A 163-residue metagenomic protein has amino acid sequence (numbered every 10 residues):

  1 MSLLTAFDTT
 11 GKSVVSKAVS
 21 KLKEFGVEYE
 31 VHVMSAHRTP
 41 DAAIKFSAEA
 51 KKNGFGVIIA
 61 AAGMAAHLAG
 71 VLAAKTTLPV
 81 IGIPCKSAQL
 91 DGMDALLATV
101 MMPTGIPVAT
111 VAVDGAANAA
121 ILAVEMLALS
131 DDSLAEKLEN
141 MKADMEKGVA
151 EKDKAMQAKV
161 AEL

Functional and structural regions predicted by a protein language model:
M1-R38: Glycine-rich phosphate/diphosphate-binding loop of Rossmann-like nucleotide-binding domains
G11-S16, T39-A42, A62-V71, L90-M93 (+1 more regions): Short glycine/serine/threonine-rich phosphate/pyrophosphate-binding segments that cradle anionic phosphate groups
V19-E24, I44-S47, D91-P103: Active-site-proximal loop->helix
K21-E24, G70-P79, M102, A128: Alpha-helix C-terminal capping segments
E24-I58, K154: Active-site rim loops that border cofactor/substrate pockets in soluble metabolic enzymes
F46-P84: Glycine-rich phosphate-binding loop
Q89-E136: Short, glycine-/small-residue-rich phosphate/pyrophosphate-handling segment
L127-L163: Glycine-rich phosphate/pyrophosphate-binding loop and the adjoining helix
